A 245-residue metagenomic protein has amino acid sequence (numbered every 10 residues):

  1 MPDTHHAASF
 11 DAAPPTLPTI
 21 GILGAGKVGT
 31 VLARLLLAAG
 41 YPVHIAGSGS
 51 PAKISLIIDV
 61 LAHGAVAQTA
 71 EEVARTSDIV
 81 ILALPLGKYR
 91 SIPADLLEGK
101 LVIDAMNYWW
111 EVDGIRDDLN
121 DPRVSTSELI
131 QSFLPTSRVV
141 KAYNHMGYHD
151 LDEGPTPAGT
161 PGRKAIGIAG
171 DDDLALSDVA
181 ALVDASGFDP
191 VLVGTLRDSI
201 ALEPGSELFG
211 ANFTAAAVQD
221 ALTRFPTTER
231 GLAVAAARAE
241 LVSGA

Functional and structural regions predicted by a protein language model:
P2-V60: NAD(P)+-binding Rossmann beta1-loop-alpha1 motif at the extreme N-terminus of oxidoreductases
T16-T19, G99, R163: Phosphate-coordination loops involved in phosphoryl transfer and adenosine-cofactor binding
V31, L35, F133, L182: Rossmann-fold NAD(P)-dependent oxidoreductase module
A62-G114: Rossmann-like NAD(P)-binding element
A67, R138-Y143, V191-T195: General beta-strand structural signal in soluble alpha/beta enzymes
A94-G99, L134-P135, A158-T160: Short, conserved loop/helix-junction motifs that constitute active-site signature segments in enzyme catalytic cores
M106-P157: Rossmann-fold NAD(P)-binding glycine/threonine-rich loop
P161-A245: Active-site-lining helix/loop region of Rossmann-like oxidoreductase modules
